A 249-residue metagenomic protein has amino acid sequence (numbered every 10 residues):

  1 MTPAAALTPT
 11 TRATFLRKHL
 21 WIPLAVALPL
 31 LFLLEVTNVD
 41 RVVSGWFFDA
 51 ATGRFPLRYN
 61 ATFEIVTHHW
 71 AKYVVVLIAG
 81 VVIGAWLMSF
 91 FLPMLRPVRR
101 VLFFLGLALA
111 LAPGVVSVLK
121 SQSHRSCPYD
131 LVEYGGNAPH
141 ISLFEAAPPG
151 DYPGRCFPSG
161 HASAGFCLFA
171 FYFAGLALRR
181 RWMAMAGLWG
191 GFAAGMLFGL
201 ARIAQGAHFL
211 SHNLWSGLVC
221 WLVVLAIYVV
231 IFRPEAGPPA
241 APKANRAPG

Functional and structural regions predicted by a protein language model:
T2-V82, K120-P128, A138: N-terminal transmembrane-helix/juxtamembrane module of multi-pass inner/ER membrane proteins
A6-T8, T37, I83-M94, Y172-R179 (+1 more regions): Structural signal for the C-terminal ends of transmembrane alpha-helices and the immediately following loop
T10-L20, M88-L102, A177-L188: Membrane-interface helix-loop-helix junctions at transmembrane boundaries of multi-pass membrane enzymes, predominantly
R17-K18, I141-G249: Membrane-embedded catalytic cores of phosphoryl/pyrophosphoryl-handling enzymes
P29-L33, A110-V115, F192-I203: Aromatic-anchored segments of alpha-helical transmembrane domains
V42, P97-R181: Membrane-interface loops
L87, F91-L95, Q122-C127, L131 (+3 more regions): Membrane-interfacial segments
